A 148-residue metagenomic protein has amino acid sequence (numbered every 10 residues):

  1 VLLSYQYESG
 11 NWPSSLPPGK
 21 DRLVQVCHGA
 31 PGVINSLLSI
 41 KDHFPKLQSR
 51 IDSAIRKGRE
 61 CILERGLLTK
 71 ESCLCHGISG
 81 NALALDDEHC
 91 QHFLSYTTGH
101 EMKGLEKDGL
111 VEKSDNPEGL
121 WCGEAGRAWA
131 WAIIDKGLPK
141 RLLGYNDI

Functional and structural regions predicted by a protein language model:
V1, N11-S14, V26-H28, K41 (+3 more regions): Broad hydrophobic/π-residue packing in well-ordered secondary structure
L3-V24, R59-H76, G99-P117: Glycine- and aromatic-rich loop/turn segments at beta-sheet edges
P17, S36-S39: Histidine- and/or cysteine-centered catalytic micro-motif in compact active-site loops
R22-I34: Cytosolic regulatory protein-protein interaction regions
G29-G32, G77-G80, G123-G126: Periodic glycine anchor positions in long extracellular repeat architectures
S39, H43-P45, K57, C61 (+2 more regions): Terminal, non-catalytic domain-edge segments
Q48-E88: C-terminal structural cap/anchor segments
